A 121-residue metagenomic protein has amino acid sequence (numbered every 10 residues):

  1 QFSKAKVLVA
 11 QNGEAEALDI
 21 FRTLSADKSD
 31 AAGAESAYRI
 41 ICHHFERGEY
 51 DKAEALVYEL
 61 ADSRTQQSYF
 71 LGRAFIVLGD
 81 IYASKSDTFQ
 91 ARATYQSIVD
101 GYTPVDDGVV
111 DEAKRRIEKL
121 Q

Functional and structural regions predicted by a protein language model:
Q1-Q121: Acidic, polar-rich low-complexity tracts and alpha-helical solenoid repeat scaffolds
